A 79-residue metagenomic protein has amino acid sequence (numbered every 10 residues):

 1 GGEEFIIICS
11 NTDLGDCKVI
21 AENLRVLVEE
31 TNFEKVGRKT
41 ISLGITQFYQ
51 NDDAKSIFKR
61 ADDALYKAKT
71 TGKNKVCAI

Functional and structural regions predicted by a protein language model:
G1-E4, D62: Conserved phosphate-binding and hydrolysis motifs of nucleotide-dependent enzymes
E4-S56, A78: GGDEF/GGEEF active-site signature
R60-I79: Catalytic/regulatory signature loops of cyclic-dinucleotide turnover enzymes and related class III nucleotidyl cyclases
